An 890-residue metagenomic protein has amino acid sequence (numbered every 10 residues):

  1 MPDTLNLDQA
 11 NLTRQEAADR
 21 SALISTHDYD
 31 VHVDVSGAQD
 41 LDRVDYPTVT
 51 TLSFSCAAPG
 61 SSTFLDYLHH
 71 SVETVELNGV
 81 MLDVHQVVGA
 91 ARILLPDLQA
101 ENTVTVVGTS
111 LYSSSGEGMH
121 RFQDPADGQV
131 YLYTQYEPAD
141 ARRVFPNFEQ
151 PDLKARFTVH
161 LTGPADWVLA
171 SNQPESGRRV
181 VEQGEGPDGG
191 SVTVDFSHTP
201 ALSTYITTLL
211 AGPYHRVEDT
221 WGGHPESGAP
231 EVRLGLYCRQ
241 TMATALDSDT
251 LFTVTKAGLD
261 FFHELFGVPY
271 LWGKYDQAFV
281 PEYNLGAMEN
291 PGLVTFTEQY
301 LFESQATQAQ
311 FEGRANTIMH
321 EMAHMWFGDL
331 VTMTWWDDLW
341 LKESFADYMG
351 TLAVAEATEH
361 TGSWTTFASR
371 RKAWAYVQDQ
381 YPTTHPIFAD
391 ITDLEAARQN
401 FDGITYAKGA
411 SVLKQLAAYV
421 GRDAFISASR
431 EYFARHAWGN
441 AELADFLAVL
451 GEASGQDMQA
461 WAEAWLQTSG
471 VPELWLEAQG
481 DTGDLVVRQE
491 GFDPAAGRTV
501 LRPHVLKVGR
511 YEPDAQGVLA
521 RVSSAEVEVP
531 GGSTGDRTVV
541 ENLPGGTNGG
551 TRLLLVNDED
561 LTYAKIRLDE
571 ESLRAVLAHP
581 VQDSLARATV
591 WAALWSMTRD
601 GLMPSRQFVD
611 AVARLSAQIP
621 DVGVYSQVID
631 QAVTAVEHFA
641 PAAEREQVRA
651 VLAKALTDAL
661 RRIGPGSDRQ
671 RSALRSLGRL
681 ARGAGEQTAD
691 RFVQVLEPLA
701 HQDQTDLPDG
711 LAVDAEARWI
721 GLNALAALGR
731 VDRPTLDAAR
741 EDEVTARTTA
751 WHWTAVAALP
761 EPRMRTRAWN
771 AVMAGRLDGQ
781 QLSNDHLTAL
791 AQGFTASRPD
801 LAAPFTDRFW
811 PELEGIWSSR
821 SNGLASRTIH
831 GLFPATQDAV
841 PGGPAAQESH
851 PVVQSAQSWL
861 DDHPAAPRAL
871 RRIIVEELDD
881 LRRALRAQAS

Functional and structural regions predicted by a protein language model:
M1, D8, F196, H224-P230 (+5 more regions): Hydrophobic alpha-helical and helix-loop surface patches within well-folded domains that function as non-catalytic
M1-G273, Q299, Y376-V377, F401-A407 (+13 more regions): Acidic/His-enriched low-complexity segments
P2-T4, G163, V168, Y237 (+4 more regions): Non-catalytic accessory/interaction domains
T4, S114-E117, T204-P213, Y270-G273 (+13 more regions): Short, mixed-charge, low-aromatic patches
D19-V33, F157, S248, A353 (+6 more regions): Charged, low-complexity, helix-prone segments enriched in Lys/Glu/Asp/Gln
S25-H27, Y46, E137, L153-A155 (+31 more regions): Alpha-helical structural motif
D30-Q39, T332, P734-A739: General secondary-structure propensity
Y67, I318, V756: Small/polar loops that bind or transfer phosphate-bearing groups
